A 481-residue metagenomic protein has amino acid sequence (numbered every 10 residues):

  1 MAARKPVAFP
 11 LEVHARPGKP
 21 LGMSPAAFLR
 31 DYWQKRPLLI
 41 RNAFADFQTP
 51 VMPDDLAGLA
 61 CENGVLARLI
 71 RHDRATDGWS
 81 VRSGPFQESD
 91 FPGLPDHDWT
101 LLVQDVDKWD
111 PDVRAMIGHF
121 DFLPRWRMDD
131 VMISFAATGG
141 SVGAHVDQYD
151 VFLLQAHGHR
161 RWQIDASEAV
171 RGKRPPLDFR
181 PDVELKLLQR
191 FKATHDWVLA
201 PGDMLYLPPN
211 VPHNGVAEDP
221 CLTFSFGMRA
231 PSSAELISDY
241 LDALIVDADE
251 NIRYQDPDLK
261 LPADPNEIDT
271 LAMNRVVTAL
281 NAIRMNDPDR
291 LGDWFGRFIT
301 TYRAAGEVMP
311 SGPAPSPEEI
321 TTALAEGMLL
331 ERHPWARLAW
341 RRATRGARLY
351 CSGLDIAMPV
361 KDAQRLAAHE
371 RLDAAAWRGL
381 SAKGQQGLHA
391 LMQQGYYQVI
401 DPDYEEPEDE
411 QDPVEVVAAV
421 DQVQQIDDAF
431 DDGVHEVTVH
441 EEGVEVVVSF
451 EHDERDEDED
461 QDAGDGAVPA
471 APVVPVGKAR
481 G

Functional and structural regions predicted by a protein language model:
A2-A15, D182-V183, L188-V198, N214-A418 (+1 more regions): Fe(II)/2-oxoglutarate
A2-D31, F44-D203, V211-D258: Active-site region of the double-stranded beta-helix
F44, Q148, Y350-I356, S449-D453: Secondary-structure transition/turn motif
Y206-P208, I400: Residue-level recognition of conserved beta-strand edge/terminus positions
Q411, Q422-E436, E451-D465: Intrinsically disordered, low-complexity, charge-rich segments with an acidic bias
V414-I426, F430, V444, F450 (+2 more regions): Hydrophobic/aromatic hotspots within intrinsically disordered, low-complexity regions
E436-V439, V444-V448: Short linear proline/tyrosine/threonine-rich motifs used for host-factor recruitment and membrane trafficking/assembly
